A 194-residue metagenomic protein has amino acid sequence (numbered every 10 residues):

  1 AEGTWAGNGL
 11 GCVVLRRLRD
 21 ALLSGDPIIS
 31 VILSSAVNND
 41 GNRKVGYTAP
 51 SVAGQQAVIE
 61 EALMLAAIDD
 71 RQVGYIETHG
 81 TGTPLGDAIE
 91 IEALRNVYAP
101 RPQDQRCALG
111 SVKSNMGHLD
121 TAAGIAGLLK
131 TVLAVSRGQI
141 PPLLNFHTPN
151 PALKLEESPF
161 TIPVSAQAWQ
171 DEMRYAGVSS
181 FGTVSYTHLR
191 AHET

Functional and structural regions predicted by a protein language model:
A1-R190: Condensing-enzyme catalytic core of the thiolase-fold
